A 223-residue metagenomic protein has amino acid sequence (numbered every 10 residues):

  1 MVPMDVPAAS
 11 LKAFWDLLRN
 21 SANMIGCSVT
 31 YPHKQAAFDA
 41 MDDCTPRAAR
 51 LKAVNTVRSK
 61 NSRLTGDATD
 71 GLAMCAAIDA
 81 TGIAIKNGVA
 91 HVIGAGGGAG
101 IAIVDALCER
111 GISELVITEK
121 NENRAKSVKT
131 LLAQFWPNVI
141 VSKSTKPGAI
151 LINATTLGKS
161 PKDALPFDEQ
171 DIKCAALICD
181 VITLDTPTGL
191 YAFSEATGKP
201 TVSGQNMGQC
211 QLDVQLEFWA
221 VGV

Functional and structural regions predicted by a protein language model:
M1-T81, F193: Phosphate/diphosphate ligand-binding glycine-rich loop within oxidoreductases
K60, I83-V89, C174: Short helix-loop-beta connector
A76, T183-L184, K199-V223: Active-site capping/gating segments
V92-I93, I117: Hydrophobic Val/Ile/Leu positions in short beta-strands of Rossmann-like dinucleotide-binding domains
G100-I101: N-terminal Rossmann-fold NAD(P) dinucleotide-binding loop
C108-E114, A196-P200: Conserved S-adenosyl-L-methionine
I112-L132: NAD(P)-binding Rossmann-fold cofactor-contacting core
Q134-T201: Rossmann-like adenosine-cofactor binding region
